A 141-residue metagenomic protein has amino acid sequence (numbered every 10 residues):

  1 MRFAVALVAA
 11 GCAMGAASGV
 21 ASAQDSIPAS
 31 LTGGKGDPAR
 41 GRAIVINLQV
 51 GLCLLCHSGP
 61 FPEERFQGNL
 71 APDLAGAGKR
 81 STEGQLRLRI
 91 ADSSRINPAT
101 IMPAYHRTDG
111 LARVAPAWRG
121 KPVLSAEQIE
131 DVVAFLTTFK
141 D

Functional and structural regions predicted by a protein language model:
A4-A16: Bacterial N-terminal signal peptides
A17-A23: Sec/Tat signal peptide C-region and signal peptidase I cleavage site
A23-L48: Electrostatic cytochrome c docking/interface patches
T32-K35, I46, L54, S58-R95 (+1 more regions): Gly/Gly-Pro-rich "capping" loops immediately C-terminal to redox-active cysteine motifs in periplasmic/lumenal
A39-L54, R65-G68, K121-E127: Sequence context surrounding c-type heme c attachment/ligation sites in exported
G84, R107-D141: C-terminal capping alpha-helices of c-type cytochrome domains
